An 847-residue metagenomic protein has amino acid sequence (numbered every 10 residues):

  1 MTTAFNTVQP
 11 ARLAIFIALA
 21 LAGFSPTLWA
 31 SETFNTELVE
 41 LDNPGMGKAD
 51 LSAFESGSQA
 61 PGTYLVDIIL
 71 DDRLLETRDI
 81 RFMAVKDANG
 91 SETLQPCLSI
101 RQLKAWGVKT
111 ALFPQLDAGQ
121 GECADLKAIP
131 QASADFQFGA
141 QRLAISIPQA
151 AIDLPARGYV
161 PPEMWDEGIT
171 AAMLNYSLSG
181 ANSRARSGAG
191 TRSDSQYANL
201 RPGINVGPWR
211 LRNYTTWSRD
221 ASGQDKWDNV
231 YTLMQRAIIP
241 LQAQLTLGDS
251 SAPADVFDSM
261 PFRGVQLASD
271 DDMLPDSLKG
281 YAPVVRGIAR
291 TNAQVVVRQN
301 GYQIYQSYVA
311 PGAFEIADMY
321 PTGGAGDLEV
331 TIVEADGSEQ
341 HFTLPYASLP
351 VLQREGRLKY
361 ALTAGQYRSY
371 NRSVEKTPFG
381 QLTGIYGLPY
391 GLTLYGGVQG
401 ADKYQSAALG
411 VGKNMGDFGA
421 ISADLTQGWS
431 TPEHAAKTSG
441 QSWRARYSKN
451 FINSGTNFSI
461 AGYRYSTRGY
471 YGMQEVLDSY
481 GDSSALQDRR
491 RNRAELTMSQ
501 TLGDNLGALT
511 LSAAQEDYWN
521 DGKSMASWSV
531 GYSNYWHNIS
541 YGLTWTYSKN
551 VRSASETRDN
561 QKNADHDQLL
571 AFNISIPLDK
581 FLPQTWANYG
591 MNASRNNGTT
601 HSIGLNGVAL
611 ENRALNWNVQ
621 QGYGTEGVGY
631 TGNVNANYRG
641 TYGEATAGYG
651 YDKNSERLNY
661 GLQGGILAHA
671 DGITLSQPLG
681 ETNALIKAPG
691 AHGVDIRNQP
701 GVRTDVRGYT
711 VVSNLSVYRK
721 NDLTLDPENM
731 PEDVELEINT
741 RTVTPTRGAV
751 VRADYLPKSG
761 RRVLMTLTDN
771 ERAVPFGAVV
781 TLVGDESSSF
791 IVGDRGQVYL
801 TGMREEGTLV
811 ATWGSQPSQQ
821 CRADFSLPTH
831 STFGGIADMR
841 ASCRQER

Functional and structural regions predicted by a protein language model:
T2-A4, V8-A11, F16-L19, W29-Y281 (+1 more regions): Post-signal-peptide, soluble extracytosolic/periplasmic N-terminal scaffold domains of envelope/secretory systems
A60-I69, R73-M83, G690-P700, E771-D785: Short, ordered, surface-exposed loop/turn motifs in non-cytosolic proteins
I68, V285-G287, A684-P689, R761-N770: A short, amphipathic beta-strand motif
A156-W165, R201-P208, L233-L245, L388-Y390 (+11 more regions): Outer-membrane beta-barrel proteins
G168-G188, V206-D220, L245-D249, Y360-R368 (+11 more regions): Transmembrane beta-strand segments that form the barrel wall of outer-membrane beta-barrel proteins
Y176, L200-I204, Y231-A237, L382-Y386 (+11 more regions): Residues on the lipid-exposed face of transmembrane beta-strands in outer-membrane beta-barrel proteins
R192-A198, K226-V230, Y281, G356 (+11 more regions): Residues that define the transmembrane beta-barrel architecture of outer-membrane proteins
Q224, S250-M260, S422-R493, T544-N573 (+4 more regions): Outer-membrane beta-barrel translocator/channel fold
